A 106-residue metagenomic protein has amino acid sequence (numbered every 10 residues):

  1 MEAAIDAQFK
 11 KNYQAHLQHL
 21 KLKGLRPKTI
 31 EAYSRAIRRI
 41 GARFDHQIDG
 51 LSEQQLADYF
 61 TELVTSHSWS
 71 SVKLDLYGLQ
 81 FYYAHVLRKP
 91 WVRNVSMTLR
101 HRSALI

Functional and structural regions predicted by a protein language model:
M1-K11: A detector for short, charged/polar N-terminal pre-domain segments
K10-H19: Extended, structured, electrostatic nucleic-acid-contact surfaces
Y13, S52, L99-S103: Solvent-exposed, flexible loop/coil residues
Q18, L22-P90: Non-catalytic DNA-binding core/recognition domains of DNA-processing enzymes
D58-T61, R88-I106: Flexible interdomain linker/hinge and immediately adjacent N-terminus of the catalytic tyrosine-recombinase domain
